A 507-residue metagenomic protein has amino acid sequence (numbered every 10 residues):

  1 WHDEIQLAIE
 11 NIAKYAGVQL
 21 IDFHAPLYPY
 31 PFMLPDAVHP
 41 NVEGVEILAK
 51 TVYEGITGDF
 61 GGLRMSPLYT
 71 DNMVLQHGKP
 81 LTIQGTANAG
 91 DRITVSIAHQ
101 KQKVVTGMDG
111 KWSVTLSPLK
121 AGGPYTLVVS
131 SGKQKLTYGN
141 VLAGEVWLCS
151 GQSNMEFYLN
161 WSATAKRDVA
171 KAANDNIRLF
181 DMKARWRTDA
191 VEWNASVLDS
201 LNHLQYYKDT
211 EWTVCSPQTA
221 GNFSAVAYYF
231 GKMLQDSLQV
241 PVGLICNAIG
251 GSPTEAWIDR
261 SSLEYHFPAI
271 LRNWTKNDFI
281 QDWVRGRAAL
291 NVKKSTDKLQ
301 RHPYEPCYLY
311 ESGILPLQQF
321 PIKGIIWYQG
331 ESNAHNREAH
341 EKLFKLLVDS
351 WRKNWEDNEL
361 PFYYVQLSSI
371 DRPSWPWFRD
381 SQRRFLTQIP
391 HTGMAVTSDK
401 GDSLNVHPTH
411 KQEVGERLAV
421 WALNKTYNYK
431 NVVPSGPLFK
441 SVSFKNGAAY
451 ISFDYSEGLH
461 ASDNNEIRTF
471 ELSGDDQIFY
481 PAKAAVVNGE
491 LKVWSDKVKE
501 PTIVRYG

Functional and structural regions predicted by a protein language model:
H2, Q6, V45, H340 (+1 more regions): Aromatic/hydrophobic pocket-lining residues that form the small-molecule binding cavity in soluble enzyme cores
I9: Aromatic/hydrophobic pocket-lining residues that form π-stacking "cages" and hydrophobic walls in ligand
I12-K14, A25-Y28, G61-G507: Cell-envelope and extracellular/periplasmic
P31-P35: Short acidic, glycine/proline-rich loop/turn micro-motifs
V38, E43, R379-R383: Short, electropositive alpha-helical surface patch
V42-Y53, K411-A419: Short, amphipathic alpha-helical "lid/cap" segments that border enzyme active or binding sites
